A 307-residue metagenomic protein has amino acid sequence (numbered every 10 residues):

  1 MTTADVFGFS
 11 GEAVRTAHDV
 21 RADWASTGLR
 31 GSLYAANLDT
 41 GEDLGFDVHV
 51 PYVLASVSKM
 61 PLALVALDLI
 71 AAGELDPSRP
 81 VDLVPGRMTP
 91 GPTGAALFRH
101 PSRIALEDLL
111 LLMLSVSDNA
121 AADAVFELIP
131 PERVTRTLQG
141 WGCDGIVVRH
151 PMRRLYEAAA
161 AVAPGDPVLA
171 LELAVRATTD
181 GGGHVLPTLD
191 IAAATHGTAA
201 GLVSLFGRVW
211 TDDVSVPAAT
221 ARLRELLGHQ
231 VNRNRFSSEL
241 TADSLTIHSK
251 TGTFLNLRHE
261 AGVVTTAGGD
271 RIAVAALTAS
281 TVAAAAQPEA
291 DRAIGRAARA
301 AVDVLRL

Functional and structural regions predicted by a protein language model:
T2-A160: Active-site-adjacent loops and short helices of periplasmic peptidoglycan-processing enzymes
T2-D19, A194, V203-L307: Structured C-terminal helix/loop/strand segments within mature extracytoplasmic catalytic/sensor domains
T27-R30, A124-F206, W210, V214: Mid-domain, small-residue-enriched loop/turn segments at the edges of structured enzyme/sensor domains
R30, S78, A199, R258 (+1 more regions): A structure-centric signal for secondary-structure junctions around beta-strands
E42-G45, L97-R99, G183-P187, L277-T281: A short small-residue
S56-S58, T195-T198, A290: Short, conserved glycine- and acidic-residue-centered signature motifs in active-site or ligand-binding loops
M60-V65, G201-S204, R296: Short amphipathic alpha-helical face segments that pack within enzyme cores and frequently flank/anchor catalytic
